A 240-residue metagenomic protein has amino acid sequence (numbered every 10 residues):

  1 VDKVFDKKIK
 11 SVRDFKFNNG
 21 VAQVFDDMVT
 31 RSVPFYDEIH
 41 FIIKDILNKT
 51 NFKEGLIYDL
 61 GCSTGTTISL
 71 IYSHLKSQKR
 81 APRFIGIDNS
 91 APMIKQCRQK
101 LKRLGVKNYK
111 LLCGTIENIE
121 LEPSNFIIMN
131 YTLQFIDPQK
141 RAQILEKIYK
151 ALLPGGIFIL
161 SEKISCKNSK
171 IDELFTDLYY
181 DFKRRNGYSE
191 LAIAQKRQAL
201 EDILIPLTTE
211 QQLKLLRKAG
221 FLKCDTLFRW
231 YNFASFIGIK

Functional and structural regions predicted by a protein language model:
V1-V24: N-terminal, positively charged/glycine-rich alpha-helical extensions of SAM-dependent methyltransferases
F35-E54: Conserved alpha-helix/loop element of class I SAM-dependent methyltransferases that forms part of the SAM/SAH-binding
Y58, S63-E117: Class I SAM-dependent methyltransferase SAM/SAH-binding core
I128: A conserved beta-strand element that flanks and buttresses the S-adenosyl-L-methionine
A142-P154: A short glycine-rich, Lys/Arg-flanked "PGG" loop and its adjoining helix->strand segment in the class I
I159-R185: Conserved class I S-adenosyl-L-methionine
D202-A219: Short alpha-helix
R217, L222-K240: Core SAM-dependent methyltransferase catalytic element
